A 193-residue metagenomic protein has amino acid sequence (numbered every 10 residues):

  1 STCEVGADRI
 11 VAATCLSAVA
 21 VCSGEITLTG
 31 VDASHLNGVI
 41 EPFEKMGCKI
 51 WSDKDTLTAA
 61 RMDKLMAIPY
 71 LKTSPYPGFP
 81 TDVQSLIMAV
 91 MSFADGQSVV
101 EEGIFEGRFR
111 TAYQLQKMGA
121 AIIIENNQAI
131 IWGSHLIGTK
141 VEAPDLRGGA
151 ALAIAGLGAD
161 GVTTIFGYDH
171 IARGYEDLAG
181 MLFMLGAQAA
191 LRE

Functional and structural regions predicted by a protein language model:
S1-E193: Short, structured segments at the rim of ligand-binding sites
